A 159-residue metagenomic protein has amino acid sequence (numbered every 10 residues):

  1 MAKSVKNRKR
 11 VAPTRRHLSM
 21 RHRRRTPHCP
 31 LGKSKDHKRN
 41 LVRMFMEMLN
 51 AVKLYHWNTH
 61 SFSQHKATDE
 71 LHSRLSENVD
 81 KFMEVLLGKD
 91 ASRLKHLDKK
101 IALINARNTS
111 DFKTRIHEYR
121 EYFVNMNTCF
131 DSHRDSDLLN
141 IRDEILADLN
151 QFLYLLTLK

Functional and structural regions predicted by a protein language model:
M1-D36: Arg/Lys-rich, intrinsically disordered low-complexity tails that mediate electrostatic binding and condensation
P30-V42, M48, N108-F112: Disorder-to-helix initiation segments
F45, V52, F82, F123-M126 (+1 more regions): Non-transmembrane amphipathic alpha-helical segments
E47-E70, C129-S136: Helix-loop segments that flank and shape redox-cofactor active sites
L49, S76-V79, R120, L146: Hydrophobic core segments within long, regular secondary-structure runs in both alpha- and beta-rich folds
S63-K95: Conserved alpha-helical segments that form or flank metal/cofactor-binding pockets of metalloenzymes
K81-L86, F152-K159: Amphipathic alpha-helical coiled-coil segments
I101-L156: Acidic/histidine-rich alpha-helical segments that form the ligand environment of transition-metal centers
